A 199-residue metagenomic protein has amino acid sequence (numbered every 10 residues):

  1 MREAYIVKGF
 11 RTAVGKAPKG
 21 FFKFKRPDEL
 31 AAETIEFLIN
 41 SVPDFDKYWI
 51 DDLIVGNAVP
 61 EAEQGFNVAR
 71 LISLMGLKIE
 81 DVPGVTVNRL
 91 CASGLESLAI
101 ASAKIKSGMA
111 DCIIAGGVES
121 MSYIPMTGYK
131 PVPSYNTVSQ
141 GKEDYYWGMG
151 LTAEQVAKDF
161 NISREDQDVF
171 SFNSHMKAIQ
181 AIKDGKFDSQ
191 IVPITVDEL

Functional and structural regions predicted by a protein language model:
M1-V82, V118-L199: Conserved "HGTGT" condensation-loop signature of ketosynthase/thiolase-family condensing enzymes that catalyze
K25, C91-A99: Glycine-rich anion/phosphate-binding loops
D52-I54, T86, I113: Short, conserved beta-strand segments within well-ordered enzyme catalytic domains that often line or immediately flank
E80-L90: Short loop-beta-helix segment that forms the pyridoxal 5′-phosphate
E96-G128: Hydrophobic alpha-helical hairpins/lids featuring a short glycine-rich hinge
